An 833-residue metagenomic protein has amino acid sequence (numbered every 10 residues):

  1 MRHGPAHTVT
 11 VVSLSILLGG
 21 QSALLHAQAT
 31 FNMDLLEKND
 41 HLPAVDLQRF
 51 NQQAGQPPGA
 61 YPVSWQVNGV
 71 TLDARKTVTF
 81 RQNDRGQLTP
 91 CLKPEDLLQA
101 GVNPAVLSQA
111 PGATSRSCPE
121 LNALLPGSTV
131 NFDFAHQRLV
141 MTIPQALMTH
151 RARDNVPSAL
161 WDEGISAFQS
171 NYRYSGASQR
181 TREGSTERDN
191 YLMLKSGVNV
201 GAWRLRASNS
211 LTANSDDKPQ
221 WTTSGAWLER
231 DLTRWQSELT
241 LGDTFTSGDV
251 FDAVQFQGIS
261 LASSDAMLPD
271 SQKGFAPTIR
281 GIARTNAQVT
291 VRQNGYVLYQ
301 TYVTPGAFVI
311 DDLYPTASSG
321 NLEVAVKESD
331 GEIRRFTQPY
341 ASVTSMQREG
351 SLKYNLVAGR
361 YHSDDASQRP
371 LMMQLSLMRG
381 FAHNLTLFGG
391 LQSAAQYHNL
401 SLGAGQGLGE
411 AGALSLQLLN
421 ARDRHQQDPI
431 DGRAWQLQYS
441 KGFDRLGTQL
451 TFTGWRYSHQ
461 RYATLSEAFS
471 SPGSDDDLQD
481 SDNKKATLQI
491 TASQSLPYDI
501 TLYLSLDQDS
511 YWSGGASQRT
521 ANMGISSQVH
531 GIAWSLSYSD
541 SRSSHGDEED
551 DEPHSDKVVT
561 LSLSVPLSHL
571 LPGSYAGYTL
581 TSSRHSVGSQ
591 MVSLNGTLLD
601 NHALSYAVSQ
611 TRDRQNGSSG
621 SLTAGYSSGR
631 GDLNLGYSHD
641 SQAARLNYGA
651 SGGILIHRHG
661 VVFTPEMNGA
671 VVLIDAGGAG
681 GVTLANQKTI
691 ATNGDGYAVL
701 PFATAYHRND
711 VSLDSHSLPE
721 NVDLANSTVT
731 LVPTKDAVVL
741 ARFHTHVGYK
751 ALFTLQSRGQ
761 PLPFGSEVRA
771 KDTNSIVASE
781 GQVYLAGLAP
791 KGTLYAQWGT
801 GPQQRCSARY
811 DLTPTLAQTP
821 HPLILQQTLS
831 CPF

Functional and structural regions predicted by a protein language model:
R2, A6, V12-L14, L18 (+2 more regions): Post-signal-peptide, soluble extracytosolic/periplasmic N-terminal scaffold domains of envelope/secretory systems
P57-T79, G678-K688, G759-D772: Short, ordered, surface-exposed loop/turn motifs in non-cytosolic proteins
V63-W65, G281, V672-A676, Y749-R758: A short, amphipathic beta-strand motif
T77-T79, K688-Y697, D772-Q782: Short, acidic Ser/Thr/Gly-rich low-complexity loop/linker segments typical of extracellular and cell-surface proteins
N83-L92, L313-S319, Y697-D723, S779-P802: Short Pro-Gly-centered beta-turn/loop motif in secreted/extracellular proteins
L147, G176-R180, A202, L211-S215 (+18 more regions): Transmembrane beta-strands of outer-membrane beta-barrel pores
W161, R188-G201, T222-R234, R369-H383 (+12 more regions): Feature captures outer-membrane beta-barrel proteins of Gram-negative bacteria and organelles
S170-Y172, A207, L239-L241, Y354-A358 (+8 more regions): Membrane-embedded beta-strand positions of outer-membrane beta-barrel proteins
